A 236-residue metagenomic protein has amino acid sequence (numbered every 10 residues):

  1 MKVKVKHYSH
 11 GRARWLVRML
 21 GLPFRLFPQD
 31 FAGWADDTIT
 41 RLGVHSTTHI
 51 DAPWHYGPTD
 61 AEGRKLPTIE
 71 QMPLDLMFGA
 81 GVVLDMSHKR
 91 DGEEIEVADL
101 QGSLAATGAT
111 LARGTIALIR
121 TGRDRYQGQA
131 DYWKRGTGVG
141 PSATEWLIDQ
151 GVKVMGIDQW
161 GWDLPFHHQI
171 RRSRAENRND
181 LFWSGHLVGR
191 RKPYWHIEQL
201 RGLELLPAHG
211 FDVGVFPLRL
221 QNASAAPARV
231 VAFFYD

Functional and structural regions predicted by a protein language model:
M1-D236: Active-/binding-site microenvironments in catalytic and ligand-binding cores
